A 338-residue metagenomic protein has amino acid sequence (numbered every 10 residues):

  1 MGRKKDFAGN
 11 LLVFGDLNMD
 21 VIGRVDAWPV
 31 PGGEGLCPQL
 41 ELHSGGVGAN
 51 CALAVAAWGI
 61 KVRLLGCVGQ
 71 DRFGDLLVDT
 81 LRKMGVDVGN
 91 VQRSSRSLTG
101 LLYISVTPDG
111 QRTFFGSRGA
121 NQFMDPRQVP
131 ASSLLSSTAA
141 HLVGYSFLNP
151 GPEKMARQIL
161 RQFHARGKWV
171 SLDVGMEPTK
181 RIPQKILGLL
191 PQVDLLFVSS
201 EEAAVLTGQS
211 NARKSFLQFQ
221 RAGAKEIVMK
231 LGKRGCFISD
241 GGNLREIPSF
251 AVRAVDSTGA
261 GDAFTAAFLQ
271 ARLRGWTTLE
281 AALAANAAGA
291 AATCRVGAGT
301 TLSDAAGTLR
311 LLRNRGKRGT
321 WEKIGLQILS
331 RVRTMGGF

Functional and structural regions predicted by a protein language model:
M1-C67, R72-V86, A254-V255, K323-F338: Glycine-rich phosphate/adenosyl-contacting loop at the front of the ribokinase-like
G2-L11, Q162, A212-F338: Conserved phosphate-binding/catalytic region of the ribokinase-like
L12, R63, V170-S171, V228: Structural detector of well-ordered beta-strand residues that form the stable sheet scaffold of enzyme domains
L17, Y145, A263: Active-site metal-binding loops of divalent metal-dependent hydrolases
L65-Q70, G89-L98, V228-L231: Beta-strand->loop->alpha-helix junctions that form or flank phosphate-binding loops in nucleotide-handling enzymes
R93-S94, I104-P150: Conserved phosphate-binding/catalytic loop of the ribokinase/pfkB sugar-kinase fold
R157-W169, M176-E246: Conserved phosphate/ATP/ADP-binding segment of small-molecule kinases
